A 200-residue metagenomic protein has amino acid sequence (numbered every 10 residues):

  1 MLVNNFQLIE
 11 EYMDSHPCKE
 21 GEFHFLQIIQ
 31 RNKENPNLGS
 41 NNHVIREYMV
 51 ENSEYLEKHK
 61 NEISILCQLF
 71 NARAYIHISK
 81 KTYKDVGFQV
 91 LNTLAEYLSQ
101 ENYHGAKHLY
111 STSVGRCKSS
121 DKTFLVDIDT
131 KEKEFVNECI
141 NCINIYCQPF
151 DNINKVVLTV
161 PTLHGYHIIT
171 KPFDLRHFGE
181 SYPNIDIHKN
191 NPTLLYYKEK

Functional and structural regions predicted by a protein language model:
M1-T162, F173-S181, L194-K200: Signature for HUH/AEP ssDNA processing cores
I169-K171: Short hydrophobic/aromatic beta-strand micro-patches that form the beta-sheet surface supporting nucleotide- or nucleic
Y182-D186: Polybasic, proline/glycine-rich intrinsically disordered low-complexity segments
H188-N190: Short, cationic low-complexity segments
